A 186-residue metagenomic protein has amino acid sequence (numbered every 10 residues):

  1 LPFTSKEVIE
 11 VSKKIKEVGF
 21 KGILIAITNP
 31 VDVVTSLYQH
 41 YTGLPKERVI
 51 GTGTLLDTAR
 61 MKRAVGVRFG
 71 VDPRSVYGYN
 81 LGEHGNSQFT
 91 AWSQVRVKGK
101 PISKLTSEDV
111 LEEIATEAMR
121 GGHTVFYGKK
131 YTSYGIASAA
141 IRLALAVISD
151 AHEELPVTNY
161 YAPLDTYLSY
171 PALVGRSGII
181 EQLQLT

Functional and structural regions predicted by a protein language model:
L1-I23: Rossmann-like NAD(P)-binding element
F3-K6, E10, V33, L56 (+5 more regions): Conserved active-site and cofactor/substrate-binding residues in soluble primary-metabolism enzymes
I15-K16, Q39, I148: N-terminal cationic-hydrophobic initiation segments that often serve targeting/anchoring roles
I23-S103: Rossmann-fold dinucleotide-binding core
G66-T186: Long, compositionally biased stretches enriched for glycine and/or charged residues
